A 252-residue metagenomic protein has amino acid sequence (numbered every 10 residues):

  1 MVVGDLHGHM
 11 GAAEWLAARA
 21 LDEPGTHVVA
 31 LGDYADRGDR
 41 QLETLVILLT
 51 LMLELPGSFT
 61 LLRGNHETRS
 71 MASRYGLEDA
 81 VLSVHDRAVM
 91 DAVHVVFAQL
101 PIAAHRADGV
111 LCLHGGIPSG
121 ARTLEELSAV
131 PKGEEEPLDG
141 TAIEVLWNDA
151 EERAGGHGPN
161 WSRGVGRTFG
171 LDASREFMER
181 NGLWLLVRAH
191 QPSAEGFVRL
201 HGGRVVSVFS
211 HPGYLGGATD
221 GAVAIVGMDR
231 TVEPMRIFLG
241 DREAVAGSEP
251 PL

Functional and structural regions predicted by a protein language model:
M1-L252: Feature recognizes metal-dependent phosphohydrolase scaffolds
